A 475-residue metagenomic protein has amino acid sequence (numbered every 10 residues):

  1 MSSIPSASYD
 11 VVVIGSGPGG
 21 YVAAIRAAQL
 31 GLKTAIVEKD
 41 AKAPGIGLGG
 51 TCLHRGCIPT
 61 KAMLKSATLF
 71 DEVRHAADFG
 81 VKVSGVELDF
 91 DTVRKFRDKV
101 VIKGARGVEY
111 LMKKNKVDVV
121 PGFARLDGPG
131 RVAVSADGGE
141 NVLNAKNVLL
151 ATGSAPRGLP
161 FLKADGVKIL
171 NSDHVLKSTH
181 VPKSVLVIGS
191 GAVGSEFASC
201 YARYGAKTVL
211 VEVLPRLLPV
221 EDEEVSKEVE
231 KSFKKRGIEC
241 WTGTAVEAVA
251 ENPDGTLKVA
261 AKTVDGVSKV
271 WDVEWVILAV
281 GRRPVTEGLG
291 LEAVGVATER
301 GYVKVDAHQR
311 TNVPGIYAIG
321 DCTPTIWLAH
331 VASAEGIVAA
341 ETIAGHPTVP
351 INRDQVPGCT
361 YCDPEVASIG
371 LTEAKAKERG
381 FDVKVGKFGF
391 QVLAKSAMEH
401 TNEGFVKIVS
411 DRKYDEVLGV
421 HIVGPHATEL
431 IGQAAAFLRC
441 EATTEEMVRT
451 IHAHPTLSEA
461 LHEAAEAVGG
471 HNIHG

Functional and structural regions predicted by a protein language model:
S2-Y9, I25-L32, I36-V181, V209 (+8 more regions): Glycine-rich flavin
I4-G17, V181-G191: Beta1/beta-strand and adjacent pyrophosphate-binding region of the FAD-binding site in flavoprotein oxidoreductases
V12-I14, A124, V142-G153, V187-I188 (+3 more regions): Short hydrophobic core segments
I14-G19, A23, A28-I46, I58 (+4 more regions): Flexible, glycine-rich terminal cap/loop adjacent to redox cofactors in electron-transfer oxidoreductases
G20, G194-S195: N-terminal Rossmann-fold NAD(P) dinucleotide-binding loop
A24, A28, A198, A202-R203: Gly/Ala-rich phosphate-binding loop of Rossmann-like dinucleotide-binding domains, activating on the conserved
L162-V181, V270-G345, F437: FAD-site-proximal beta/loop scaffold in flavoenzymes
P253, V294-V296, C322, M398-E403: Short loop/turn motifs at secondary-structure junctions and domain boundaries
